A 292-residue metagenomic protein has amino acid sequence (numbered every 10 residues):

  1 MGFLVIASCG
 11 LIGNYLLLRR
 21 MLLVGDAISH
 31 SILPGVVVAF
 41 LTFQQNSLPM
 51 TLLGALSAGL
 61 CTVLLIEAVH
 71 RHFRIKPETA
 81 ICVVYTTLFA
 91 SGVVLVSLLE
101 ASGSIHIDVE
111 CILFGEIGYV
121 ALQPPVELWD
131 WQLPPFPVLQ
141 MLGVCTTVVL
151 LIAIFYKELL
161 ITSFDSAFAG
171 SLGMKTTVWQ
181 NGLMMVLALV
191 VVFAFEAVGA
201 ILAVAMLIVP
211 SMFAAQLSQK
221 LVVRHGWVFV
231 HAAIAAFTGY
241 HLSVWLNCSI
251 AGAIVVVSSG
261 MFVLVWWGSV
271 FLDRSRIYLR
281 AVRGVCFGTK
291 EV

Functional and structural regions predicted by a protein language model:
M1-I6, I28, L48-L60, L142 (+1 more regions): Structural signature of hydrophobic alpha-helical transmembrane segments
F3-L4, L52-S57, T79-V83, V138-G143 (+3 more regions): Hydrophobic alpha-helical transmembrane segments
Y15-S29, L33-H106, A215-G226, S243-L246: Short loop segments and helix-boundary regions at transmembrane helix junctions of multi-pass inner-membrane proteins
H30-A39, V83-L95, G115, T176-N181 (+2 more regions): Small-residue-rich segments of transmembrane alpha-helices in multi-pass membrane proteins, especially helix faces
F89-L151: Transmembrane helix-bundle core of multi-pass membrane transporters and related energy-transducing complexes
L133-A205, P210: Helix-loop-helix "hairpin" substructures at the membrane interface of multi-pass membrane proteins
F193-G252: Transmembrane alpha-helical segments in multi-pass inner-membrane proteins
A251-V292: Cytosolic-side transmembrane-helix boundaries in multi-pass membrane proteins
